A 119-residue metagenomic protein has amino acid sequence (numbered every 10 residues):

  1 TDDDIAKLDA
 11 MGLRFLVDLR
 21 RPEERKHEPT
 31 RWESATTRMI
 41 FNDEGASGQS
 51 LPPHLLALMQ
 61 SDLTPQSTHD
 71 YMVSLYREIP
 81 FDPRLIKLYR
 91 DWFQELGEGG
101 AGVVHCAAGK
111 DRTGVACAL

Functional and structural regions predicted by a protein language model:
T1-V103, A116-L119: Cys-dependent protein tyrosine phosphatase-like superfamily
A108, R112-T113: Ser/Thr-glycine-rich phosphate-binding loops at phosphate-binding pockets of nucleotides, nucleotide cofactors
